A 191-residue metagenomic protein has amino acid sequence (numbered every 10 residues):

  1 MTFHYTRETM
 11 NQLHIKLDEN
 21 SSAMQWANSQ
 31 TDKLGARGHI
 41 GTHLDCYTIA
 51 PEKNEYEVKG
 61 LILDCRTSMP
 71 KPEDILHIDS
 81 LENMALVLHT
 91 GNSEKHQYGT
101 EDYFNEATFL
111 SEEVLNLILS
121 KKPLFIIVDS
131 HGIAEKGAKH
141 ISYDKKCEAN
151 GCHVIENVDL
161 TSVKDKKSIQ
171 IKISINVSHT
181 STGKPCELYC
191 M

Functional and structural regions predicted by a protein language model:
M1-M191: Active-/binding-site microenvironments in catalytic and ligand-binding cores
